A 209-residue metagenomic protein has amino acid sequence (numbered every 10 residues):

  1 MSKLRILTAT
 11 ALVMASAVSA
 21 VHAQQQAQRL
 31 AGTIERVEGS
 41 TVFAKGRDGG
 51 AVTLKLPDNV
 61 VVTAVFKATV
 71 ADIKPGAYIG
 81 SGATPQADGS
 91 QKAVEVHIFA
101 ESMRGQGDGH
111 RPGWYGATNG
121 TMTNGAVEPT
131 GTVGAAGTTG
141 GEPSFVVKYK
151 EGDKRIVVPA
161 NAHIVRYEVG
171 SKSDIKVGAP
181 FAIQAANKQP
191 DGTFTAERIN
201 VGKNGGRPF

Functional and structural regions predicted by a protein language model:
S2-L7, M14, S19-F209: Short, flexible, surface-exposed loop segments at domain boundaries
